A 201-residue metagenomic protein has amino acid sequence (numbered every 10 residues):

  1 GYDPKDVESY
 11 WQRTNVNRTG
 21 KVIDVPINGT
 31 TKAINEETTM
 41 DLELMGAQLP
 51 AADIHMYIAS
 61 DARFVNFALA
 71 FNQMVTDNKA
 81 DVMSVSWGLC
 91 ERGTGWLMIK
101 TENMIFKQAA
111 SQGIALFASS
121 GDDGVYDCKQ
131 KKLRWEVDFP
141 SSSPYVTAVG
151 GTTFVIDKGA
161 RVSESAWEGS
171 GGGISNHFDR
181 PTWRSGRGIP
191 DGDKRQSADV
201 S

Functional and structural regions predicted by a protein language model:
G1-G151, G172-S201: Substrate-binding/charge-relay-adjacent region of secreted/lumenal peptidase catalytic domains
V146-A148, F154-V162: Predominantly extracellular beta-rich ligand-binding scaffolds that present long acidic/polar faces for carbohydrate
A160-F178: Short, surface-exposed polybasic-and-hydrophobic patches located at secondary-structure transitions
